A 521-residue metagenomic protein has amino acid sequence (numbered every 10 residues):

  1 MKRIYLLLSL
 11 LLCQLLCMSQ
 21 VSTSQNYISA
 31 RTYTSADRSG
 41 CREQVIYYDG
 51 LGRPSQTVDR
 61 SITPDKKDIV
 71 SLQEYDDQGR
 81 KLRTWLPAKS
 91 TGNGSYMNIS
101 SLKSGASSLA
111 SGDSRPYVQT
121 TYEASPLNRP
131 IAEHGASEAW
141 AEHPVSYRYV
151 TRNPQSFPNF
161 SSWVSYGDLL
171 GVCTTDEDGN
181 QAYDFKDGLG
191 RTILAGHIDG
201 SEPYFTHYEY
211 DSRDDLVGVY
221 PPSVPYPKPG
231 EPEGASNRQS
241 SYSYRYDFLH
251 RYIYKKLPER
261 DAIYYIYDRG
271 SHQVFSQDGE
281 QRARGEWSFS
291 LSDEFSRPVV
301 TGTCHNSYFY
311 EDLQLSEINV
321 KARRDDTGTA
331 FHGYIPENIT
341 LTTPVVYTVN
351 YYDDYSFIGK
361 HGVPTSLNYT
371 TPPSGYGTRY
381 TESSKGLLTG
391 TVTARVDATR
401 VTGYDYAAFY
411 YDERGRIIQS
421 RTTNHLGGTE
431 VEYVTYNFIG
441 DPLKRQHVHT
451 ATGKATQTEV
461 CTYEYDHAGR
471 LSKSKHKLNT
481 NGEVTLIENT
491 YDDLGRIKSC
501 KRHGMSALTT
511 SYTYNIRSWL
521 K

Functional and structural regions predicted by a protein language model:
K2-S9: Sec-dependent signal peptide recognition, specifically the positively charged N-region followed immediately by
I4, S19-K521: Beta-strand elements of repeat-based all-beta scaffolds
L10-M18: Hydrophobic h-region of N-terminal signal peptides that target proteins for export in Gram-negative bacteria
